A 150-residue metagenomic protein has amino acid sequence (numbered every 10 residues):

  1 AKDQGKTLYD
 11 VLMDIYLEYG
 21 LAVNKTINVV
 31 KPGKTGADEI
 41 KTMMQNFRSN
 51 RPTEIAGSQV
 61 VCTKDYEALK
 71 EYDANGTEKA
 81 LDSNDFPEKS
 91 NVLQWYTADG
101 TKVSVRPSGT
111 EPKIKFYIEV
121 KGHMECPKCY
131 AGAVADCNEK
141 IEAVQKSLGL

Functional and structural regions predicted by a protein language model:
A1-R106, K113, M124-C126, Y130 (+1 more regions): Phosphate-binding and adjacent anionic-ligand microenvironments
E119: Active-site beta-strand/loop architecture of penicillin-binding DD-peptidases
